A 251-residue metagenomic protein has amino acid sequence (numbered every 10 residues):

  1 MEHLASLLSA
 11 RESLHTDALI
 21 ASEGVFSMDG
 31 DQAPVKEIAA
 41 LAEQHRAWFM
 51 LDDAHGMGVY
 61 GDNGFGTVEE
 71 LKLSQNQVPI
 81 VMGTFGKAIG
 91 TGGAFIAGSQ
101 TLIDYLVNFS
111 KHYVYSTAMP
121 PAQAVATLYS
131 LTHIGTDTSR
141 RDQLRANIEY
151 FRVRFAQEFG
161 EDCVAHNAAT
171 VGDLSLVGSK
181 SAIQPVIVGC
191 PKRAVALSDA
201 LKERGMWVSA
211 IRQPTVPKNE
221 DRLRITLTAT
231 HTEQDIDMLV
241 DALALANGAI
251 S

Functional and structural regions predicted by a protein language model:
M1-H3, G24-D29, G56-V59, Y113-V114 (+2 more regions): Short, small-residue-enriched loops and turns at beta-alpha junctions that line or gate enzyme active sites
M1-L51: Active-site phosphate-binding strand-loop segment of PLP-dependent enzymes
N63, E69-Y105: Active-site PLP attachment segment
G92, S110-M119: A short glycine-threonine-serine/GTX helix/turn-capping micro-motif
A124-D142, V153-D162: Amphipathic alpha-helix from the class-I
Q143-R152, E158-G205, T215, E220 (+1 more regions): Conserved PLP-binding catalytic core of the aspartate aminotransferase-like
E203-M206, P214-S251: PLP-dependent enzyme catalytic core of the Aspartate aminotransferase-like
